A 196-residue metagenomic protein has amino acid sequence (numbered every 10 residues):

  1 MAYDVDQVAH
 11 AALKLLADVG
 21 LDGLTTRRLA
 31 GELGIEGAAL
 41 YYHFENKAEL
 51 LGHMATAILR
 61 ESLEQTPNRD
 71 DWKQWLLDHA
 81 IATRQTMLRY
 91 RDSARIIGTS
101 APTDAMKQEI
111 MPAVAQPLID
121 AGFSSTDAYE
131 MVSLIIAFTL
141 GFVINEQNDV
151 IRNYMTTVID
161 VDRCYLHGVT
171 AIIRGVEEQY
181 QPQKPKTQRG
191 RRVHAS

Functional and structural regions predicted by a protein language model:
Q7, A11, L15-E49, H53: Helix-turn-helix
H53-A55, R84-A113, I144-I151: Amphipathic alpha-helical segments used for helix-helix packing
T56-E61: Short, basic, alpha-helical segments at the C-terminal edge of helix-turn-helix-like DNA-binding modules
L63-S100, M106, S125, V132-I135: Hydrophobic alpha-helical connector segments
Q108-E146, V150-Y154, V176-Q179: Hydrophobic alpha-helical bundle segments that form small-molecule/ligand-binding pockets
N148-S196: C-terminal peripheral helix-coil segments that are non-catalytic and often amphipathic
